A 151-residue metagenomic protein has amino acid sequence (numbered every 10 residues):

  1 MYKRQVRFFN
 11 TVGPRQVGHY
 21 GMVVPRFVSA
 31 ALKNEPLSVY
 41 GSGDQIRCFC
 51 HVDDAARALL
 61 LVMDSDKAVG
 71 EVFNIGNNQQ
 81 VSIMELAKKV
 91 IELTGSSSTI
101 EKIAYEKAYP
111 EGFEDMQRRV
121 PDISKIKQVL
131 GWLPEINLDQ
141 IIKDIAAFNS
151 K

Functional and structural regions predicted by a protein language model:
M1-Y2: Conserved small/polar residues in nucleotide/adenosyl-binding loops
Q5, F49, Q80, V120 (+1 more regions): Short aromatic/basic micro-patch
T11-P25, E35, Y40-D44, V52-D53 (+3 more regions): Glycine/proline-rich active-site loop of Rossmann-fold NAD(P)-dependent oxidoreductases
A30, N34, V62-D66, V129 (+1 more regions): Generic structural signal for alpha-helix termini and adjacent loop/cap motifs
A31, S65-E111: Mid/C-terminal beta-alpha module of Rossmann-like enzyme folds, strongest in SDR-family dehydrogenases/epimerases
V52, V72, E106-L133, N137: Conserved C-terminal active-site "lid" loop/helix of NAD(P)H-dependent oxidoreductases that clamps the redox cofactor
K125, N137-K151: Amphipathic terminal alpha-helices
